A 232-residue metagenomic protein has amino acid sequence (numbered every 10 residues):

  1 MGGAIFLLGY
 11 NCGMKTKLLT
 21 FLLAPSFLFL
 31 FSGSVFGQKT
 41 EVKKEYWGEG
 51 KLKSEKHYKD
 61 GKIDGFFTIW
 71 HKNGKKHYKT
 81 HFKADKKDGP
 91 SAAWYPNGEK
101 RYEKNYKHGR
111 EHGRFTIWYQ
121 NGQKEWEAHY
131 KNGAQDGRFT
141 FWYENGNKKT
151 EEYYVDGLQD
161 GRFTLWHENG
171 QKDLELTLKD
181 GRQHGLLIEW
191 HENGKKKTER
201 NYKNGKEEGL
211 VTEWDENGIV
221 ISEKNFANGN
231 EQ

Functional and structural regions predicted by a protein language model:
G3, G9-N11, L18, S32-Q232: Glycine/tyrosine- and acidic-biased, solvent-exposed loop/turn segments at the edges of beta-strands
M14-A24: Helical anchoring/docking segments at protein termini
L22-S32: Bacterial N-terminal signal peptides
